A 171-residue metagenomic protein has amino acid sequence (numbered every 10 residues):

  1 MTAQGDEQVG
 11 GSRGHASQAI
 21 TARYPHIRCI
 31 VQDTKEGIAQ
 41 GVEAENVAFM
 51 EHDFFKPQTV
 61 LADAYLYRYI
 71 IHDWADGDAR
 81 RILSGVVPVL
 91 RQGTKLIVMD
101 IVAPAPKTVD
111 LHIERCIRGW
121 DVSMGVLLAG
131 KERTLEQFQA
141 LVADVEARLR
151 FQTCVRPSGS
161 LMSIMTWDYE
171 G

Functional and structural regions predicted by a protein language model:
M1-G171: Alpha-helical subdomain
